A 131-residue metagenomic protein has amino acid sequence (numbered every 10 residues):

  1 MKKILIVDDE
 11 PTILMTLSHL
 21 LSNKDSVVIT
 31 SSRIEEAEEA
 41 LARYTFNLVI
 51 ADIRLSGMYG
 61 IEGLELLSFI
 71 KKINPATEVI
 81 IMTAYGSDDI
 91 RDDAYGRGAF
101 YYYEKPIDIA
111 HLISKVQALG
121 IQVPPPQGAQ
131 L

Functional and structural regions predicted by a protein language model:
P11-I29: Two-component/phosphorelay signaling modules centered on CheY-like receiver
D25-I34, A40: Short hydrophobic/Thr-rich beta-strand motif most characteristic of the beta2 strand and flanking loop of CheY-like
E39, I61-A76: Short amphipathic alpha-helix used as the core "switch/output" element in two-component signaling
Y44-I50, L55: Active-site beta3 strand of CheY-like receiver
I61, E65, G86-Y101: Alpha4 helix (beta4-alpha4-beta5 surface) of REC/receiver domains from two-component response regulators
D89, I107-Q117: C-terminal output helix
